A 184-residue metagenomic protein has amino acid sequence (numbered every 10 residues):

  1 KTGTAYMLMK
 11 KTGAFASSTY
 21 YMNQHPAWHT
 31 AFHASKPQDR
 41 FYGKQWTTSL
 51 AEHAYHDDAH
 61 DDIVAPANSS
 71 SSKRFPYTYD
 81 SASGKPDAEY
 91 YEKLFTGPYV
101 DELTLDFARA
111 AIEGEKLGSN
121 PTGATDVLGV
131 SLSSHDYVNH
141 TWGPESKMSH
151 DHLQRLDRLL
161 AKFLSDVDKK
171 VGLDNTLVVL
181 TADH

Functional and structural regions predicted by a protein language model:
K1-A124, S133-H140: His/Asp/Glu-rich, glycine-adjacent segments that coordinate divalent cations and/or stabilize oxyanion chemistry on
F95-Y99, H140-Q154, V179: Alpha-helix capping and helix-loop boundary segments enriched in small/acidic/polar residues
Y99, L103-F107, M148-D151, R155-K162 (+1 more regions): Extracytoplasmic/secreted proteins, especially bacterial periplasmic and envelope-associated proteins
P121-L128, L173-V178: Loop/turn elements at helix/coil->beta-strand transitions in domains of secreted/extracellular proteins
S131-N139, G143, L180-H184: Active-site-proximal loop/short-helix segments that contain or immediately flank catalytic acid/base residue(s)
R155-H184: Metal-dependent active-site segment of extracytoplasmic phospho-/sulfohydrolases and closely related
